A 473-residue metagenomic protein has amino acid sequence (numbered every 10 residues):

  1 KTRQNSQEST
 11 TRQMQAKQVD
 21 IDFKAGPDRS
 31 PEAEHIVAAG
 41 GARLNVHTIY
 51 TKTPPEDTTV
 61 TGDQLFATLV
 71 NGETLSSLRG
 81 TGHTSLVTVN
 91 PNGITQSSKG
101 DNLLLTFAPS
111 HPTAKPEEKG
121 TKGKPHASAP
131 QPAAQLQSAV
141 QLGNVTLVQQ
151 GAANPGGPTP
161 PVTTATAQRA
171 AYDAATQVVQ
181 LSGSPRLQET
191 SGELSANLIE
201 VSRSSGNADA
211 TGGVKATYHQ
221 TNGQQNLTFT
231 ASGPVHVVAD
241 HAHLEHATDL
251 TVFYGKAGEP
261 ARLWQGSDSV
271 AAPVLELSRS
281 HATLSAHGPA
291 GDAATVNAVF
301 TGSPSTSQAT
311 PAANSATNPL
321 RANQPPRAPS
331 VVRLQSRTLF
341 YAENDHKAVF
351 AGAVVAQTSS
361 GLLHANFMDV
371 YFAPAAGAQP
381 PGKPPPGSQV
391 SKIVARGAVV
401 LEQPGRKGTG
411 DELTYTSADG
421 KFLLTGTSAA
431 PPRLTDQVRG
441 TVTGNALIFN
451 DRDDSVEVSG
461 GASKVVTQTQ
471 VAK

Functional and structural regions predicted by a protein language model:
K1-K473: Mature-chain termini and adjacent capping regions
